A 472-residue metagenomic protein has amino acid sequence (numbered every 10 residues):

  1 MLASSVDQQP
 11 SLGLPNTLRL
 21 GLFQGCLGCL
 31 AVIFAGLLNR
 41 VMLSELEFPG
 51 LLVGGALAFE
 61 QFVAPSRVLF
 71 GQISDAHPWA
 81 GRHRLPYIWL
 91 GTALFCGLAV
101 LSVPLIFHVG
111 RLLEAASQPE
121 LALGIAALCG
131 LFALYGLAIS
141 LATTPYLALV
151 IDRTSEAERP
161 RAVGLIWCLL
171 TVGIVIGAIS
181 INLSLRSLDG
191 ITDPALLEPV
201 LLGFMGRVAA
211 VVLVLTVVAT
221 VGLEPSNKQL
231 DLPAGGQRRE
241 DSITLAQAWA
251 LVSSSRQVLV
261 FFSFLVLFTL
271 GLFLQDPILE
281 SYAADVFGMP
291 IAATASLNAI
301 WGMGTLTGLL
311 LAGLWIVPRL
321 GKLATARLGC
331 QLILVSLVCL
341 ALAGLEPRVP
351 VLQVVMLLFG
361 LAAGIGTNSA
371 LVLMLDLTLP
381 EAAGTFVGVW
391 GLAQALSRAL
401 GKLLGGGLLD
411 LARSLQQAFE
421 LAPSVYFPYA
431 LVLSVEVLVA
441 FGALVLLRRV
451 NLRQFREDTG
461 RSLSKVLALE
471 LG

Functional and structural regions predicted by a protein language model:
M1-L14, Q118-G130, L137, L141-A142 (+4 more regions): Intracellular loop-helix junctions on the cytosolic face of multi-pass helical membrane proteins
G36-L52, P277-T294: Short amphipathic helix-loop junctions that connect adjacent transmembrane helices in Major Facilitator Superfamily/SLC
G50-L51, I125-A126, E156-I166, I291-A292 (+1 more regions): Loop-to-transmembrane helix entry/capping segments in MFS-fold secondary transporters and related SLC/MFSD carriers
P65-G81, G308-A324: Helix-to-loop junctions at the C-terminal end of transmembrane segments in multipass secondary transporters
W89-L121, Q331-P347: C-terminal ends and interior cores of transmembrane alpha-helices in multi-pass membrane transporters/permeases
L141-T154, I365-L379: Intracellular juxtamembrane helix-capping segments at the cytosolic ends of symmetry-related transmembrane helices
A326-A370: C-terminal transmembrane helical hairpin of 12-TM major facilitator-type secondary transporters
A383-R413: A late C-terminal transmembrane helix in Major Facilitator Superfamily
